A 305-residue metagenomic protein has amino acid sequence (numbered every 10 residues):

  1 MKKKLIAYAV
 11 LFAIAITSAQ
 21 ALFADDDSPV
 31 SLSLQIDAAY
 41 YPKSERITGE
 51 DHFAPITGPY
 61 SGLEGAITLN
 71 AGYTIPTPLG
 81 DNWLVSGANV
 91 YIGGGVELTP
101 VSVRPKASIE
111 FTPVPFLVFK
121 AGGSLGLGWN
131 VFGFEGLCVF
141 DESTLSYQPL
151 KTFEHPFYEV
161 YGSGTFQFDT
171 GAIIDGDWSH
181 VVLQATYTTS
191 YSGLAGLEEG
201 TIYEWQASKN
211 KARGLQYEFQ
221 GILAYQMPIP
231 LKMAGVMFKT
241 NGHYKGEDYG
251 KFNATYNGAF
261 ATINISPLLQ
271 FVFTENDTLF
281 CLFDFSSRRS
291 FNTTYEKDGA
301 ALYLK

Functional and structural regions predicted by a protein language model:
M1-S31, T293-Y295: Cleavable N-terminal export/targeting peptides
L5-I6, G214-F219, L223-M227, L231 (+2 more regions): Terminal non-domain segments
L22-N82: Outer-membrane beta-barrel initiation region
D27, E64, T74-P78, V85-G87 (+4 more regions): Outer-membrane beta-barrel channels and translocator barrels
S28-A54, P115-A224, G246-E275, C281-K305: Outer-membrane pore/translocation modules
P59, G93-E97, E154, K211: Conserved aromatic-histidine-acidic binding/catalytic patches
W83-F132: Outer membrane beta-barrel
N89-E97, L183-Y187, M237-N241, C281-S286: Extended hydrophobic secondary-structure segments that form protein cores and membrane-embedded regions
